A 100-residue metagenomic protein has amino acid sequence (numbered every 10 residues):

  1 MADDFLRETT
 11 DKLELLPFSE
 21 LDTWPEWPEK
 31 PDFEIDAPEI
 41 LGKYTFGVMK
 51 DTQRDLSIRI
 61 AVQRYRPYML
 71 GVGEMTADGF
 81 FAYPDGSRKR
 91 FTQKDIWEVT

Functional and structural regions predicted by a protein language model:
M1-T100: Flexible, low-complexity segments enriched in proline/glycine/serine and punctuated by aromatic residues
